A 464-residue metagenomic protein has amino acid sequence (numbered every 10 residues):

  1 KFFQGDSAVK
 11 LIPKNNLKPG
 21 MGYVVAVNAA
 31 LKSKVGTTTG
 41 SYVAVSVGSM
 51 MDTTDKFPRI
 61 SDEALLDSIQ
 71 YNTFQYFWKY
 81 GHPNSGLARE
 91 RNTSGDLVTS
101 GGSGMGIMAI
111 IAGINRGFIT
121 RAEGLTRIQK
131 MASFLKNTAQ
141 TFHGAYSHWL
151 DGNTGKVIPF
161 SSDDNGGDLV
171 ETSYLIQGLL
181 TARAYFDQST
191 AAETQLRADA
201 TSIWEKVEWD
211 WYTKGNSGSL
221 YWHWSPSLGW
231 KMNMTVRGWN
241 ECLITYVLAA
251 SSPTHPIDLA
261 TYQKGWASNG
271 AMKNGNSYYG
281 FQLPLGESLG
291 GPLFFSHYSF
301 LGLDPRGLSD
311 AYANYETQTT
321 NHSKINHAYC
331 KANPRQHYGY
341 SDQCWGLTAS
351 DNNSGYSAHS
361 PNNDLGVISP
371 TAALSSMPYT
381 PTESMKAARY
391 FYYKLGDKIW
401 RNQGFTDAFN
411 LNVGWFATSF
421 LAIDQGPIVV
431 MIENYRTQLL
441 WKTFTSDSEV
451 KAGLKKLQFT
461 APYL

Functional and structural regions predicted by a protein language model:
K1-T54: Acidic, low-complexity Ser/Thr/Gly/Pro-rich repeat segments typical of extracellular/periplasmic and surface-exposed
T53-L464: Ser/Thr/Asn(+Pro)-rich, low-complexity disordered segments
